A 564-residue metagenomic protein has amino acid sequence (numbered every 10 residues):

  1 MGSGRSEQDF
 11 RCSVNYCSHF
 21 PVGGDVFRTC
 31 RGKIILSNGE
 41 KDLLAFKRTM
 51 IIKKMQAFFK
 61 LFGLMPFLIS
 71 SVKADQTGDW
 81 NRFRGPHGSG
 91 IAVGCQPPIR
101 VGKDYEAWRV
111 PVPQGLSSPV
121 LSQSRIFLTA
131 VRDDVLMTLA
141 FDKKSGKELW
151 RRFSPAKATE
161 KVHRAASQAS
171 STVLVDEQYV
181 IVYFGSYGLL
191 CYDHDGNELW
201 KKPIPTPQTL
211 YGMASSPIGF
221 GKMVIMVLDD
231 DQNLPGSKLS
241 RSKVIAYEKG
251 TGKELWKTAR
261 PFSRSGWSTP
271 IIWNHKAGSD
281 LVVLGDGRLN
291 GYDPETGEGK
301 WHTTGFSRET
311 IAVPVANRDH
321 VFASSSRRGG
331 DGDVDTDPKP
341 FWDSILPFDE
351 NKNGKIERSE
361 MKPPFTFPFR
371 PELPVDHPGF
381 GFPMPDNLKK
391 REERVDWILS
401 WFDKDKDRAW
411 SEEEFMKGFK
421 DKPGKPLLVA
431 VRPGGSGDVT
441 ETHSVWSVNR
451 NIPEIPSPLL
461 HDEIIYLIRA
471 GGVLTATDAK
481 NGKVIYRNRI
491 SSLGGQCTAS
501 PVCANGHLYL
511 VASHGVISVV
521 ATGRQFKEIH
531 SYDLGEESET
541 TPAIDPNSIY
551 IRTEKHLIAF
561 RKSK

Functional and structural regions predicted by a protein language model:
C17, K41, M50-F62: Bacterial N-terminal signal peptides that target proteins for export
K33, S37, L44-F46, I51-I52: Short, positively charged and aromatic/hydrophobic N-terminal segments
K60-S70: Bacterial N-terminal signal peptides
K73-K564: Noncatalytic, solvent-exposed loop/strand surfaces of beta-propeller-type extracellular/periplasmic domains
